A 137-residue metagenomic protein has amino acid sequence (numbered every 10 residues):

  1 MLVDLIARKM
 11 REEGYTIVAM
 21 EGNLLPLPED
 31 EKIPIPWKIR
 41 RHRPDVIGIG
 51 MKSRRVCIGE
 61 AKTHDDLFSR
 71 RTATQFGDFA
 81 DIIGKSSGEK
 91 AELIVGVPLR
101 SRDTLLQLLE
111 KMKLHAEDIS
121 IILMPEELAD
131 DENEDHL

Functional and structural regions predicted by a protein language model:
M1-D4, R70-A80: Well-ordered, non-membrane alpha-helical segments in soluble/globular domains
M1-R11, Y15, A19-G22: Nuclease catalytic cores
T16-S53: Active-site metal-binding core of divalent-cation-utilizing nuclease and nuclease-like domains
E21-N23, K62-T63, V97-R100: Structural motif
K38, L67-S69, L99-S101: Acidic-and-aromatic substrate-binding clefts and catalytic sites of carbohydrate-active enzymes
P44-S69, F79: Conserved catalytic cores of phosphodiester-cleaving nucleases, focusing on short active-site segments
A80-K90, L114: Arginine/glycine-rich "motif VI" loop of SF2 helicases in the C-terminal RecA-like domain
E92-L137: Domain-level recognition of nuclease-like catalytic cores that cleave nucleotide substrates
